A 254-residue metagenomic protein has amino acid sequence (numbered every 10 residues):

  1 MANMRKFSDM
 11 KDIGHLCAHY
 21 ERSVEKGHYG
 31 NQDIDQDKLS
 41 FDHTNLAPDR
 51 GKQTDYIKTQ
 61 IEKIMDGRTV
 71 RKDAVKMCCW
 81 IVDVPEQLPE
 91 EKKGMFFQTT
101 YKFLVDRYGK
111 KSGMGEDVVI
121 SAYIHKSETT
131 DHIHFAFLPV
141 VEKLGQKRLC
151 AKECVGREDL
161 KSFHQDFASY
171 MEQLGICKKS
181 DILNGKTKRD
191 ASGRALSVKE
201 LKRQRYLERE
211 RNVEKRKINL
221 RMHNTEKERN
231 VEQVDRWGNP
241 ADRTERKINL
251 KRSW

Functional and structural regions predicted by a protein language model:
M1-W254: N-terminal nicking endonuclease/strand-transfer module with a His-rich metal-binding environment and a catalytic Tyr
